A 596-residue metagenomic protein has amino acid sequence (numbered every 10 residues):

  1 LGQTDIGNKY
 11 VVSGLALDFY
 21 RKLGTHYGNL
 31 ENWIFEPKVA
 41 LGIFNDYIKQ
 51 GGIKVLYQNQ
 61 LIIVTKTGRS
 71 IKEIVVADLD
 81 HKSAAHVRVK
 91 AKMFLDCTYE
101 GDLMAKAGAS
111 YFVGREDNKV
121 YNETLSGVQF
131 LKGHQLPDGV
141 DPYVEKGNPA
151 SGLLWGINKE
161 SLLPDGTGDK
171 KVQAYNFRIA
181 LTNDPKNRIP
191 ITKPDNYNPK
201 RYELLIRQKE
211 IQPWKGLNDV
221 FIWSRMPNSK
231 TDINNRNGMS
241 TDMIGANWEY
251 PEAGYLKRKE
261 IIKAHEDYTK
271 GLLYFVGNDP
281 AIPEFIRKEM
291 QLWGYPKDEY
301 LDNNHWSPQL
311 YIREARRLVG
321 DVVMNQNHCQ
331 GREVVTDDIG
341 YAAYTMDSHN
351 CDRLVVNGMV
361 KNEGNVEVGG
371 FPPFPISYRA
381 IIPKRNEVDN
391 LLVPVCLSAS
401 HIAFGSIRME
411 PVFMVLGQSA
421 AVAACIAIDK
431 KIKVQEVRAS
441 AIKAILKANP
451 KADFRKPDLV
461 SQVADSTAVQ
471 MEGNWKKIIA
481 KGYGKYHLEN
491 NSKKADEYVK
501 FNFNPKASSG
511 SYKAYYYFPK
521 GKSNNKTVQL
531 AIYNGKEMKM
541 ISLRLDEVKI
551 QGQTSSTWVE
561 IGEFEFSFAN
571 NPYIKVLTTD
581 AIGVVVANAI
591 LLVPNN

Functional and structural regions predicted by a protein language model:
L1-T67, F112, Y121-N122, N176: Conserved N-terminal/central alpha/beta ligand/cofactor-binding core
G14, D18, V39-D46, D102 (+5 more regions): Extracytoplasmic/secreted proteins, especially bacterial periplasmic and envelope-associated proteins
I62-K66, E160, I381, N502-N504: Short amphipathic beta-strand and strand-loop transition segments with alternating hydrophobic
I63, E73, N390, E563 (+1 more regions): Extracellular/lumenal ectodomain signal focusing on beta-strand-rich modules and carbohydrate-recognition contexts
T65-R88: Conserved beta-strand-loop-beta-strand element in the redox core of flavoprotein oxidoreductases
D80-M93, C97-P457: Flavin (FAD/FMN)-binding glycine-rich loop and adjacent Rossmann-like elements that form
P457-N596: Extracytoplasmic
